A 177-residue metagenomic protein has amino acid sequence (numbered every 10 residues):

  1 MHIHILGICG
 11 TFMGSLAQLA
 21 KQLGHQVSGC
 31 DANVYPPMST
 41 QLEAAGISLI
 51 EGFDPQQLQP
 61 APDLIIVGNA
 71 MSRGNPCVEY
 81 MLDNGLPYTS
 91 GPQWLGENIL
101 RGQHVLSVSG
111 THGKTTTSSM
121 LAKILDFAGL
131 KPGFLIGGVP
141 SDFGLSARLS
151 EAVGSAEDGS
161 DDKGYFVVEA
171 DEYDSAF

Functional and structural regions predicted by a protein language model:
M1-W94, S155: N-terminal leader/targeting and accessory segments in enzymes
L19, E43, Q57-L58, N69 (+1 more regions): Phosphate-binding loop of NTP-binding sites
